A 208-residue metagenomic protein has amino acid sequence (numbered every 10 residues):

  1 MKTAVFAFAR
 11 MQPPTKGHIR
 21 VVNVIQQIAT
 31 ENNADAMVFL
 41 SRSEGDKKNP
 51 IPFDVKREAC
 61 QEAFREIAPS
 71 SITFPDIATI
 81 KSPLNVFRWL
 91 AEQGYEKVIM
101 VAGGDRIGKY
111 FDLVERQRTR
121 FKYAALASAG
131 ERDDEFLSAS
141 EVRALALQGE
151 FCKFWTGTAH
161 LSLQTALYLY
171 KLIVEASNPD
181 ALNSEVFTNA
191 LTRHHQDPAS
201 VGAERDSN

Functional and structural regions predicted by a protein language model:
M1-N208: Nucleotidyltransferase catalytic core that binds NTPs
